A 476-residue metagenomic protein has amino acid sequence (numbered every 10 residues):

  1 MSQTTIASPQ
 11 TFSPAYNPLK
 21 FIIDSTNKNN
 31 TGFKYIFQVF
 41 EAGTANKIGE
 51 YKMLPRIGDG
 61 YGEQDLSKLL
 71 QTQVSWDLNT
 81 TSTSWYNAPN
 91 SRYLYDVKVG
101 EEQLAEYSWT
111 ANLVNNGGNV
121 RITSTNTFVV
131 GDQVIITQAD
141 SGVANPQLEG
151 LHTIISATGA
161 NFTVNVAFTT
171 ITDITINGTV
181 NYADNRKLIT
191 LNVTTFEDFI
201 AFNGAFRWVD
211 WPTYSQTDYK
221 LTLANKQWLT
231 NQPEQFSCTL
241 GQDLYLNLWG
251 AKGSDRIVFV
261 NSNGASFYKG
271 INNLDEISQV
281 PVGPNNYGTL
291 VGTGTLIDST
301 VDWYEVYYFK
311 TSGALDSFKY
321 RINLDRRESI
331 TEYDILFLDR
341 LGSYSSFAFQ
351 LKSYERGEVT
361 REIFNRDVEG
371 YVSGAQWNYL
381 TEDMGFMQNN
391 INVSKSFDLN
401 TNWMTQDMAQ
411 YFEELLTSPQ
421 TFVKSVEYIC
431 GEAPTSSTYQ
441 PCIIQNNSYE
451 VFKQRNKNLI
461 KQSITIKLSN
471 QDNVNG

Functional and structural regions predicted by a protein language model:
M1-S108, A183-R326: Preference for solvent-exposed, low-hydrophobicity sequence contexts
S2-T5, I271-N272, I297, G313-G476: Extracellular/virion structural assembly segments
I36, D96, R121, Q133-I135 (+4 more regions): Beta-strand secondary-structure signal
A88-N90, A157, S299, N392 (+1 more regions): Surface-exposed coil/turn segments at beta-strand junctions on protein surfaces, enriched
L104-T110, V114, E358-R361: Internal, charge-rich low-complexity segments
W109-Q133, T137-N185: Small/polar beta-strand repeat architecture
T125, W249-G253, M404: Short solvent-exposed strand-capping/beta-turn motif centered on an Asx-Ser/Thr pair
V130-G131, T170-I174, L246, E276-S278 (+1 more regions): A short local loop/turn or secondary-structure capping micro-motif enriched for an aromatic residue
